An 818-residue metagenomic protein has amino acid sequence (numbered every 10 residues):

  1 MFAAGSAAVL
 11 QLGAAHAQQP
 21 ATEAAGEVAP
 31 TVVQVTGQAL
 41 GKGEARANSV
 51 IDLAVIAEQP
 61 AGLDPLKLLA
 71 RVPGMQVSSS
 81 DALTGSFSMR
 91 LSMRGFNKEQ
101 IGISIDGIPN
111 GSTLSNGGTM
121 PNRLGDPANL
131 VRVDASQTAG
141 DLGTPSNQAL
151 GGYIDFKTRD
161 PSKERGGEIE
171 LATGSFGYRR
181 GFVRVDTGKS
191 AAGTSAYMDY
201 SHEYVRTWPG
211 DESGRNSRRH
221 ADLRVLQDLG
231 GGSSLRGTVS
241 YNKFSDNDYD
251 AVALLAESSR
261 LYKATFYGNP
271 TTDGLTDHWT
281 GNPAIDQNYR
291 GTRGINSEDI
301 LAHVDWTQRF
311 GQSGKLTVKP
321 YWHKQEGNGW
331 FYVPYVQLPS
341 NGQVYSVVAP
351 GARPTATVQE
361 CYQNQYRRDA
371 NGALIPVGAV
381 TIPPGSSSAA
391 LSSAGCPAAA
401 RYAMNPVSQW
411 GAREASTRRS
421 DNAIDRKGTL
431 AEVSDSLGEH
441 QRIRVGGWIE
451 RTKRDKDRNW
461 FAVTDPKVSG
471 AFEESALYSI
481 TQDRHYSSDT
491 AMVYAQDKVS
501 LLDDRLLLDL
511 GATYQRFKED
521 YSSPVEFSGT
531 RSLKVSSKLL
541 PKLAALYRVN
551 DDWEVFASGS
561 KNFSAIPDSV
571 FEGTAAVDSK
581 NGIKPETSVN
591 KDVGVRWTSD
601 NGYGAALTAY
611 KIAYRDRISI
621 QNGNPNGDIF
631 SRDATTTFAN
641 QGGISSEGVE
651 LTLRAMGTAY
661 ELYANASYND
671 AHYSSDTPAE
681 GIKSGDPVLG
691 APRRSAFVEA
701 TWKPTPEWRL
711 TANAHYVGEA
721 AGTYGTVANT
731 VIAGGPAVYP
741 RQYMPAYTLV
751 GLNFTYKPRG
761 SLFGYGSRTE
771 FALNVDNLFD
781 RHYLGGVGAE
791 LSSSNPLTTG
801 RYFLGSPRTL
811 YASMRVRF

Functional and structural regions predicted by a protein language model:
Q18, D186, Y289, A557 (+2 more regions): Conserved C-terminal beta-signal and adjacent last beta-strands/turns of outer-membrane beta-barrel proteins
A29-G62, R90, T113, D134-A135: N-terminal periplasmic "start-of-domain" segments of outer-membrane beta-barrel proteins
L66-P109, T138: Extracytoplasmic beta-strand/coil segments of soluble accessory domains associated with Gram-negative outer-membrane
L124-E168: A beta-strand signature from Gram-negative outer-membrane beta-barrel systems, especially the internal plug domain
G166-E168, A172-Y262, G268, G294 (+3 more regions): Transmembrane beta-barrel wall of Gram-negative outer-membrane proteins
L226-D228, S234-H303, N328-T417, E474: Acidic/polar loop-and-plug regions of large Gram-negative outer-membrane beta-barrel proteins
R309, K315-Y321, R548, E554-F556 (+3 more regions): Membrane-embedded beta-barrel scaffold of Gram-negative outer-membrane proteins
L501-L502, L508, A609-Y614, D633-T730 (+1 more regions): Gram-negative outer-membrane beta-barrel transporters
